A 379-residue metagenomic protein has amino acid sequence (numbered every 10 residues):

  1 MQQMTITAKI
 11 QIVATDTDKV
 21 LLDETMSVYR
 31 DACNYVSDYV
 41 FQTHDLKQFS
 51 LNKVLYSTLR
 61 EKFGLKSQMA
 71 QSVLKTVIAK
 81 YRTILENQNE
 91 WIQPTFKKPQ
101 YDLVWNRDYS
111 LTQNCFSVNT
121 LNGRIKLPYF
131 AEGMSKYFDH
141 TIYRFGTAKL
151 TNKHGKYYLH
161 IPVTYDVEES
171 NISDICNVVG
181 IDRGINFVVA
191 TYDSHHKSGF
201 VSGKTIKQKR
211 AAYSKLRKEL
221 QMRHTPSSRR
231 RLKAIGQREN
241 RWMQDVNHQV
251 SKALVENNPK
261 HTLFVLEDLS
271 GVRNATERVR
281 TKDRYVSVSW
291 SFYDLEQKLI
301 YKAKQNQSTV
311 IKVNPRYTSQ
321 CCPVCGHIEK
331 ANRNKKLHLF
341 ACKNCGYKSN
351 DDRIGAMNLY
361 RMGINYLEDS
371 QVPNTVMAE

Functional and structural regions predicted by a protein language model:
M1-E379: Nucleic-acid substrate recognition interfaces
